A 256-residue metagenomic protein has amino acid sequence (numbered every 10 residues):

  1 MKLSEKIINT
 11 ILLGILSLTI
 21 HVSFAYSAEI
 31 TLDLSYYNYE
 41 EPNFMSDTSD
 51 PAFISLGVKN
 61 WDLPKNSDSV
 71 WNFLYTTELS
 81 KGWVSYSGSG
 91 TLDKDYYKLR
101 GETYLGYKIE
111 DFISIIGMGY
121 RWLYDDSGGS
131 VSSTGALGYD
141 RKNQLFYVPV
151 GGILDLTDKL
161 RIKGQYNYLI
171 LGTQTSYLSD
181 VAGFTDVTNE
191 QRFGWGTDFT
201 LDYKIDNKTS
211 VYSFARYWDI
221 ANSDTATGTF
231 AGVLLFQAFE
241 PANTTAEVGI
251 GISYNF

Functional and structural regions predicted by a protein language model:
A25, W61-V70, K108-F112, T157-K159 (+1 more regions): Outer-membrane beta-barrel channels and translocator barrels
A25-S89, S253-N255: Short glycine/proline- and aromatic-enriched beta-strand/turn motifs that initiate or cap beta-hairpins
A28-L34, L56, F73-L79, T103 (+6 more regions): Membrane-embedded beta-strand positions of outer-membrane beta-barrel proteins
L34-E40, T77-S85, I109, M118-D126 (+5 more regions): Transmembrane beta-strands of outer-membrane beta-barrel pores
Y39-T48, V84-D95, G129-D140, S176-E190 (+1 more regions): Extracellular loop and loop/strand-boundary signature of outer-membrane beta-barrel proteins
T48-L56, W71, K81, D93-G101 (+3 more regions): Residues that define the transmembrane beta-barrel architecture of outer-membrane proteins
I54-L63, G101-I109, M118-Y120, V148-L154 (+3 more regions): Residues on the lipid-exposed face of transmembrane beta-strands in outer-membrane beta-barrel proteins
D186-F256: Predominantly the C-terminal beta-signal and adjacent terminal strand-loop region of outer-membrane beta-barrel
